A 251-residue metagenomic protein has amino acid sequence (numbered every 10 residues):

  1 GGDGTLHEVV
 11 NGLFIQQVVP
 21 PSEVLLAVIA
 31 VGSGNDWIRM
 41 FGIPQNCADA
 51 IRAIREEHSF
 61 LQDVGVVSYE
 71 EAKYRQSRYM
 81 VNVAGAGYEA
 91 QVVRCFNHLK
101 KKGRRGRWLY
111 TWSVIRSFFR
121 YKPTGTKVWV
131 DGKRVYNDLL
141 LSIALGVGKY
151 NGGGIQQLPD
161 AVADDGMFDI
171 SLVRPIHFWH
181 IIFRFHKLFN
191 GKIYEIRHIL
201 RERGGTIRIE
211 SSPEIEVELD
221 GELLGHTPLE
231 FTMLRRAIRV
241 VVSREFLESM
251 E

Functional and structural regions predicted by a protein language model:
D3: Polar, low-complexity loop segments and adjacent catalytic/binding residues used for recognizing and processing sugar
N11-L141: Catalytic core of DAGKc-family lipid kinases
G34, A90-Q91, L145-N151, L234-R239: Short, surface-exposed linear segments at secondary-structure transitions and domain or protein termini
S68, A84, G146-G148, V173 (+2 more regions): Structured loops at beta-to-helix junctions and adjacent beta-edge loops in soluble globular domains
G85, E89, A144-L158, L223: Glycine-rich phosphate/pyrophosphate-binding beta-alpha loops
V130-G132, N137, Q157, V162-A163 (+1 more regions): ATP/nucleoside-binding phosphotransfer catalytic cores, i.e., glycine-rich phosphate-binding loops
